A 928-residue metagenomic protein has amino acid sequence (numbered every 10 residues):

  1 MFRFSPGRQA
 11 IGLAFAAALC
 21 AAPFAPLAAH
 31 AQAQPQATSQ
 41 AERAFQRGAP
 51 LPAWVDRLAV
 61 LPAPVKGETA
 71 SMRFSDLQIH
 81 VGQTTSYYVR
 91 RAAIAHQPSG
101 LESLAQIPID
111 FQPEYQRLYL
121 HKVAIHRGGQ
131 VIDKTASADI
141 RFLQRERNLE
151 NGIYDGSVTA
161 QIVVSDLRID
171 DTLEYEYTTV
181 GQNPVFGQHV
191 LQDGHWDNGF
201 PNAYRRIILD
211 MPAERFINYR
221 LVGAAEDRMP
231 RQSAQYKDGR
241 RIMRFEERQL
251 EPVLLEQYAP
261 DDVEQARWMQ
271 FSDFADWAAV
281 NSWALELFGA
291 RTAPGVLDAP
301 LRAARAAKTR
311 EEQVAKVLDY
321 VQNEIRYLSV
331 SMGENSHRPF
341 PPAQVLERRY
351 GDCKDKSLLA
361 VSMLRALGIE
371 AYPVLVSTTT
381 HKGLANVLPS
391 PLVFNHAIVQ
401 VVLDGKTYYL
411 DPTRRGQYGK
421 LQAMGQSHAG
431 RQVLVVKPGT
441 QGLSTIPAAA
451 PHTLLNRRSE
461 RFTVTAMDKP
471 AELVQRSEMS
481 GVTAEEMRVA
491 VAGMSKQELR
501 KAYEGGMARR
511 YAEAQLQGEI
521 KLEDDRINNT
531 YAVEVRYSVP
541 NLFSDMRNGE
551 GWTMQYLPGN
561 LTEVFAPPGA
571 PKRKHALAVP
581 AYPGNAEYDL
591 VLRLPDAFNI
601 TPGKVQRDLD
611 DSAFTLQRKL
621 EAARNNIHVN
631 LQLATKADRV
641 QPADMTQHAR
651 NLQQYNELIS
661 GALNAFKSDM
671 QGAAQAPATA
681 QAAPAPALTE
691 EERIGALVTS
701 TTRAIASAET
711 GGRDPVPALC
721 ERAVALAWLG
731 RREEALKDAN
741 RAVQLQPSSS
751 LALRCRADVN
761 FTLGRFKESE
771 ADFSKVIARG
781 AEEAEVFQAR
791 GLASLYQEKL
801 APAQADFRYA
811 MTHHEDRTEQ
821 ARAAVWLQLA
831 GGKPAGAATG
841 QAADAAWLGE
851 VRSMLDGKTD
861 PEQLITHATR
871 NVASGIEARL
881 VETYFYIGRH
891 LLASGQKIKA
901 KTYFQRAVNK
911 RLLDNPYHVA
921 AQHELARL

Functional and structural regions predicted by a protein language model:
Q32-R693, L697: A sensor for short, sequence-defined functional sites
R703-T710, R741-Q744, S774-A778, T812 (+1 more regions): Conserved structural position within tetratricopeptide repeats
E709, R713, P747, A781 (+3 more regions): Short coil turns that delineate tetratricopeptide repeat
P717, L751, E785, E819-R822 (+3 more regions): Start-of-helix register in tetratricopeptide repeats
W728, T762-L763, Y796-Q797, L829-K833 (+2 more regions): Register position in tetratricopeptide repeats
